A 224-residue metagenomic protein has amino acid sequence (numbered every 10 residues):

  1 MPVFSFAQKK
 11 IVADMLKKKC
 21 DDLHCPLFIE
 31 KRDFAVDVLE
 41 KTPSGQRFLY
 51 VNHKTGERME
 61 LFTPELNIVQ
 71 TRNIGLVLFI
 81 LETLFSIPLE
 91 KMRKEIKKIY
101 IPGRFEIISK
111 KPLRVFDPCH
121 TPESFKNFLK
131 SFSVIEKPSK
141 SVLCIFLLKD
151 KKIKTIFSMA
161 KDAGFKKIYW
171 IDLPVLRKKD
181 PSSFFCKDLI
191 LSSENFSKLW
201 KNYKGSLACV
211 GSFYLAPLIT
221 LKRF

Functional and structural regions predicted by a protein language model:
M1-E60, I74, L78-E90: Acidic, Mg2+-coordinating active-site environments of NTP-dependent enzymes
V3-F28, L113-V115, K154-A208: C-terminal helical cap/extension that packs against the catalytic core of soluble nucleotide-cofactor enzymes
D14-L16, L39, F125-K126, I153-T155 (+2 more regions): Short glycine-/acidic-enriched loop or helix-start segments at secondary-structure transitions that form or flank
R32-F34, H120, I145-K149, W170-R177: Short, acidic/turn-prone active-site loops that include or flank metal/cofactor- and phosphate-binding residues
H53, E57-F165: Nucleotide phosphate-binding/pyrophosphate-handling subdomain across enzymes that bind or process nucleotide phosphates
Y214-L215: Alpha-helix capping/helix-boundary segments
